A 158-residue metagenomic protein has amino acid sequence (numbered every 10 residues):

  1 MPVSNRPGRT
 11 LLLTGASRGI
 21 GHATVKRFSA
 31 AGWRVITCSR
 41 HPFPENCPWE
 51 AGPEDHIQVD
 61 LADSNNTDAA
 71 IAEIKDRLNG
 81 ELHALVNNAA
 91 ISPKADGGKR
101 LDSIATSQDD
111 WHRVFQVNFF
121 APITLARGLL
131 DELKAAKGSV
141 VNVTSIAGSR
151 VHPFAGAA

Functional and structural regions predicted by a protein language model:
G8-R9, N79-H83, L133-I146: Active-site loop of short-chain dehydrogenase/reductase
S17-R18: Conserved glycine-rich cofactor-binding loop
A31-C47: Conserved glycine-rich Rossmann-like NAD(P)H-binding loop of the short-chain dehydrogenase/reductase
V59-A70, Q108: The beta1-alpha1 cofactor-binding region of Rossmann-like NAD(H)/NADP(H)-dependent oxidoreductases
S92, S139-A158: Catalytic loop of short-chain dehydrogenase/reductase
D96-H112: Substrate-binding pocket helix/loop in short-chain dehydrogenase/reductase
A126-R127: A short, exposed helix-loop element centered on a Lys and neighboring polar residues
